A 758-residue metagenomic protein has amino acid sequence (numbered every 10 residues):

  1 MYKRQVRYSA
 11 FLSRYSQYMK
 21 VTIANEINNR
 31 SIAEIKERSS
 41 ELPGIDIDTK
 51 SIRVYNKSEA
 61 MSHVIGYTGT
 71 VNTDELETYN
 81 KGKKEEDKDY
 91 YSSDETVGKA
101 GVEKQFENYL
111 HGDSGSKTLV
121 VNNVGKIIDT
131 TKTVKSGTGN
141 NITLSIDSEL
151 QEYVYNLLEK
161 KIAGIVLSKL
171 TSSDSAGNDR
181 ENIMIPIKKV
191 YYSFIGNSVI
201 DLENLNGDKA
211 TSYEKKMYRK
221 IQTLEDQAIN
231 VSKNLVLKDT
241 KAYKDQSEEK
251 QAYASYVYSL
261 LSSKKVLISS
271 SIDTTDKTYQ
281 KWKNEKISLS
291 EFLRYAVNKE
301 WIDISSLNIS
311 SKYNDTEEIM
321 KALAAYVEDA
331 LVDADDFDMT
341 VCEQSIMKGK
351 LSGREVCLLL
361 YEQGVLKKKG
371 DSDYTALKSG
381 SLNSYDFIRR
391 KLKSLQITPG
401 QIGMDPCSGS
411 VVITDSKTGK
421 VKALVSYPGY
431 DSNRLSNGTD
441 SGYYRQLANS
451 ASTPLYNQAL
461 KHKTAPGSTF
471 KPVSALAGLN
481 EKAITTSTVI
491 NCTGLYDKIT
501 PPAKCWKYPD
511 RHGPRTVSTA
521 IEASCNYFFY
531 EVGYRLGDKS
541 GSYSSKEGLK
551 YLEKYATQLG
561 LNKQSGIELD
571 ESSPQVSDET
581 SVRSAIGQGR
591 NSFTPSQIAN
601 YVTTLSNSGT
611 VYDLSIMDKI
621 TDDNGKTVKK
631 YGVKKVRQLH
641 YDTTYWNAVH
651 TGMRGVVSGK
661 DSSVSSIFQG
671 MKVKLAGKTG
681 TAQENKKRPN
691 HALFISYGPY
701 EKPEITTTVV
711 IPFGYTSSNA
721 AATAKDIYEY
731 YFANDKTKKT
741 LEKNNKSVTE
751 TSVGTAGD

Functional and structural regions predicted by a protein language model:
M1-Q5: Conserved small/polar residues in nucleotide/adenosyl-binding loops
V6-L12, T49-Y55, I567-S577: Short linear loop/turn motifs
Y8-A24, V582: Surface-exposed aromatic
S116-V134, I146, A163, L167 (+2 more regions): Beta-lactam-recognizing serine transpeptidase/beta-lactamase-like catalytic domain environment
N140-L150: Conserved beta-strand/loop elements of the cytosolic catalytic core of P-type E1-E2 ATPases, chiefly in the P-domain
T627-V628, T723-D758: Short, gly/Ser/Thr-rich active-site loops of penicillin-recognizing serine hydrolases
